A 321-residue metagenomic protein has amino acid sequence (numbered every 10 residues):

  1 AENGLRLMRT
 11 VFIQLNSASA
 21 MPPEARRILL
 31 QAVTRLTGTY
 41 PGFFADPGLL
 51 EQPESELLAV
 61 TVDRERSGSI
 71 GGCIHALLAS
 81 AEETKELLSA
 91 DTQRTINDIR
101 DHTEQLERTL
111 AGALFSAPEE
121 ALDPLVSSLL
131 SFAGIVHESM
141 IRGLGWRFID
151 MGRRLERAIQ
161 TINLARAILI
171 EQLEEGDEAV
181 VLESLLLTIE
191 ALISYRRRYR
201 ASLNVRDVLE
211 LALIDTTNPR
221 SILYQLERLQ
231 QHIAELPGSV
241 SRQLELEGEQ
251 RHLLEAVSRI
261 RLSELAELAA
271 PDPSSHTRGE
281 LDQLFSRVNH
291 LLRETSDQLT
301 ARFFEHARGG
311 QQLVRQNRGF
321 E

Functional and structural regions predicted by a protein language model:
A1-E321: Alpha-helical transmembrane segments and their helix-helix packing motifs
